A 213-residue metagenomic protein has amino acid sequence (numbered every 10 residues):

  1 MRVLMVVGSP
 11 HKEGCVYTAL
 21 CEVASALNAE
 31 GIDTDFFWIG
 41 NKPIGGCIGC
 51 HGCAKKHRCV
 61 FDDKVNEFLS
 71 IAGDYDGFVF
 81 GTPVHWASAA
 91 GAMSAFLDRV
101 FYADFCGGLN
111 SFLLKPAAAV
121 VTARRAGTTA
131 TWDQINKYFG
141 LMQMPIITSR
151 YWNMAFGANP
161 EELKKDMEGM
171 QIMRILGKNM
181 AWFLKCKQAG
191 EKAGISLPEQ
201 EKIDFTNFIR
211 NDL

Functional and structural regions predicted by a protein language model:
R2-E30: N-terminal beta1-alpha1 ligand-phosphate binding loop
I32-K42: A short beta-strand-loop structural module common to alpha/beta enzyme folds
K42-A72, I203-N211: Cysteine-cluster motifs in flexible loop/terminal segments that predominantly coordinate metals
H51-K55, D98, K165-D166: Short, hinge-like loop/turn segments at secondary-structure boundaries
V60-Y151: Helix-loop-strand module that forms the ligand-binding subsite of alpha/beta enzymes
P145-L213: Glycine-rich phosphate/pyrophosphate-binding loop and the adjoining helix
